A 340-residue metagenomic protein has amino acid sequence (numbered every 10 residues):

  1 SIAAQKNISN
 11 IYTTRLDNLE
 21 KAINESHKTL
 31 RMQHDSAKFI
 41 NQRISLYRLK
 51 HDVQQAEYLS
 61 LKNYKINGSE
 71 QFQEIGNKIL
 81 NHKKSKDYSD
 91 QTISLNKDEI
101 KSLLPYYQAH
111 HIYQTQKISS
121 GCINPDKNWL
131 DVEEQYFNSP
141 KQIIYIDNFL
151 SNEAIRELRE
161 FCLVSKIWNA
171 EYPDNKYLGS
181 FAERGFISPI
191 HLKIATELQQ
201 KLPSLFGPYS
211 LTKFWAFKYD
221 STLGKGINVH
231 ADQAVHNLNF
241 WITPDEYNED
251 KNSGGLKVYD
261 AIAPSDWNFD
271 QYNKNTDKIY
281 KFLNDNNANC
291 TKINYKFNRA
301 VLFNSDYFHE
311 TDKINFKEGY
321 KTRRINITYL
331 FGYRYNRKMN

Functional and structural regions predicted by a protein language model:
T14-A300, D306-N340: Fe(II)/2-oxoglutarate oxygenase catalytic core
